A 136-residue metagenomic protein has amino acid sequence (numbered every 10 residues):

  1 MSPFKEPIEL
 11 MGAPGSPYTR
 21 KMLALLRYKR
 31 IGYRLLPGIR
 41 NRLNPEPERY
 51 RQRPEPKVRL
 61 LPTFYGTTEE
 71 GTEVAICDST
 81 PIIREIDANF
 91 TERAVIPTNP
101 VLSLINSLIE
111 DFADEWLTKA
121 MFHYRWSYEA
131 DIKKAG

Functional and structural regions predicted by a protein language model:
M1-G136: GST-like domain detector, emphasizing the conserved glutathione-binding G-site in the N-terminal thioredoxin-like
